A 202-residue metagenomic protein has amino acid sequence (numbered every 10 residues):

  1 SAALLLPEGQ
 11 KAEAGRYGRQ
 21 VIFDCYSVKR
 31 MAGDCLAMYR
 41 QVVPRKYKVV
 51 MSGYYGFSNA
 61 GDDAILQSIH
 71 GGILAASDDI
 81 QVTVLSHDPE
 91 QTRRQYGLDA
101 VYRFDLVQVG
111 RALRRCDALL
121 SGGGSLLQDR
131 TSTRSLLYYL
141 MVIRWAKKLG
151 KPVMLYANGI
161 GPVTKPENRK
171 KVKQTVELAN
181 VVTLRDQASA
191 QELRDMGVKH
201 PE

Functional and structural regions predicted by a protein language model:
S1-Q10: C-terminal "capping" alpha-helix adjacent to the active site of nucleotide-linked donor transferases in cell-envelope
A2-A3, M38, A112: CheY-like receiver
Q10-D24, G33-L36: A short, well-ordered alpha-helix in the C-terminal region of glycosyltransferases
Q20, G71, Q191: Active-site phosphate/pyrophosphate- and oxyanion-stabilizing loops and adjacent acidic/basic residues in soluble
V28-K46: C-terminal alpha-helical cap of glycosyltransferases
Y47-T164, D195: Aromatic- and Gly/Pro-rich donor/ligand-binding loops that form nucleotide- or phosphate-bearing donor binding pockets
K148-E202: Active-site-proximal region of nucleotide-activated glycan assembly enzymes, centered on histidine/acidic-rich loops
